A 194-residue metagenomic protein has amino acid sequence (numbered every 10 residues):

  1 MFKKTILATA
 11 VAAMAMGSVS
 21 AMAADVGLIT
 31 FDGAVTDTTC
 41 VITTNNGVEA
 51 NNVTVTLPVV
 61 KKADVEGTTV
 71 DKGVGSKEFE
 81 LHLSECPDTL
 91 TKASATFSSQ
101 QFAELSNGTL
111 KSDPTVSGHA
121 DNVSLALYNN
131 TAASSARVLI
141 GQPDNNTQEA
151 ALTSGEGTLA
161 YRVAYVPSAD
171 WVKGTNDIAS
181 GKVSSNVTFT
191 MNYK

Functional and structural regions predicted by a protein language model:
M1-A10, G17: Bacterial Sec-dependent N-terminal signal peptides
F2-K4, A21-K194: Mature extracellular/passenger domains of Gram-negative fimbrial/pilin and adhesin proteins
A13-M14, V48: Alpha-helical transmembrane segments and their juxtamembrane interfaces
A15-A21: C-terminal segment of classical bacterial N-terminal signal peptides
